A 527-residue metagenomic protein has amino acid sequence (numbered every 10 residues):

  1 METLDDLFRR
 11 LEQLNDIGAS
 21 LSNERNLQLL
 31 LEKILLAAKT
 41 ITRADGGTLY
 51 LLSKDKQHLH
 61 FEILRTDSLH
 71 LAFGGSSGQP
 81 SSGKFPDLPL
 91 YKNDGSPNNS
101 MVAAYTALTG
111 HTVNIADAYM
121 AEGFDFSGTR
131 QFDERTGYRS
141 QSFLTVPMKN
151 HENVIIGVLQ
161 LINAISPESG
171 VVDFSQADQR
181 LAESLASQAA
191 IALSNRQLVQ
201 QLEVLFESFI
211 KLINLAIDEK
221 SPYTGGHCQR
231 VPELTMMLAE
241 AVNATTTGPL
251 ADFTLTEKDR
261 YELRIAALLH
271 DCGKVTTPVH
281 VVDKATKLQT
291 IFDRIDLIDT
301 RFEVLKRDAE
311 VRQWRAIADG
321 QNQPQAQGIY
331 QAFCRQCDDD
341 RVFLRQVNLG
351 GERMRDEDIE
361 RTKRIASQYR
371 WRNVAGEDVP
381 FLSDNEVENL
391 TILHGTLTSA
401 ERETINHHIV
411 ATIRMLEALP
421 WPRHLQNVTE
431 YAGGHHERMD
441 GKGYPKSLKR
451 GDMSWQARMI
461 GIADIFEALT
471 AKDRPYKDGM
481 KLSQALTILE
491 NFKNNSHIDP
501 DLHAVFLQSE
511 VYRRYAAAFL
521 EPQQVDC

Functional and structural regions predicted by a protein language model:
M1-D6, F126, E134, R139 (+5 more regions): Regulatory loop-to-helix N-cap segments in sensory/regulatory domains that couple ligand/signal detection
M1-K33, K39-I41, H60-I63, L198-L212 (+1 more regions): Signal-transmission linkers at sensory-effector interfaces
M1-L4, L108-T112, V158-L159, P167 (+6 more regions): Signal-transmission/dimerization alpha-helices at domain junctions
N15, N23-G75, P97-V102, T224-G225 (+3 more regions): Helix-loop-beta substructure at the N-terminus of cytosolic sensory domains that couple signal/ligand detection
T48-P97, M120-A121, L268, L288 (+7 more regions): GAF sensory/regulatory domain recognition with acknowledged cross-activation on helical regulatory dimers
H70-R139, N373, T391-I392, T398-S399 (+1 more regions): Regulatory sensory and allosteric helical modules in signal-transduction proteins and certain transcription factors
Q141-E152, G157: A short, aliphatic-rich beta-strand micro-motif
D173-A177, I213, D283-V311, E386-L416 (+2 more regions): Divalent-cation-assisted or electrostatically stabilized phosphate/pyrophosphate-binding catalytic cores
